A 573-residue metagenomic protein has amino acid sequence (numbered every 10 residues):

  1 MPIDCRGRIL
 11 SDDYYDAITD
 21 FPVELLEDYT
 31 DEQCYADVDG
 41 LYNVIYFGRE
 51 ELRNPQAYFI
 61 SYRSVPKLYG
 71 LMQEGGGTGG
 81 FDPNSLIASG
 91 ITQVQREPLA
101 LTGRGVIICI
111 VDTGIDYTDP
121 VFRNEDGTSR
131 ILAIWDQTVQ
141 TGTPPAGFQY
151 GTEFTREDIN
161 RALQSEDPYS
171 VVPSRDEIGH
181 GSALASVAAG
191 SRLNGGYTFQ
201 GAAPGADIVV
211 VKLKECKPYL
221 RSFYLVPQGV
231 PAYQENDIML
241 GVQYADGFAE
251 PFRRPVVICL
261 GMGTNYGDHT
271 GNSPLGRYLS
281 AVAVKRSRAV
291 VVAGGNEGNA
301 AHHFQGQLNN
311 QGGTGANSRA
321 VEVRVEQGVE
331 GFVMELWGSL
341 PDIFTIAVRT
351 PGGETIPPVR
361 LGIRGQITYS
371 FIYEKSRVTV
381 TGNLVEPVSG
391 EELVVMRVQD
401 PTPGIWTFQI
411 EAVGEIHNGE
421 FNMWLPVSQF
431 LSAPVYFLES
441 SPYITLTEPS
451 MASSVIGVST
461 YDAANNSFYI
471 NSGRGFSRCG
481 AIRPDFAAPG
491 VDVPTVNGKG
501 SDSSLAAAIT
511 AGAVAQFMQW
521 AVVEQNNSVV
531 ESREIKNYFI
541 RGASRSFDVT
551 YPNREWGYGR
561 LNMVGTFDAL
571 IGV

Functional and structural regions predicted by a protein language model:
M1-I107, T113-R130, G404, I444-E448: Autoinhibitory propeptides
P66-L68, L240-T270, A293-G294, E411-V413: Short acidic, glycine-rich surface-loop motifs adjacent to enzyme active sites
Q95-Q234, V329-E330, P341-D342, M451-S454 (+3 more regions): Subtilisin-like serine protease catalytic core
W135-Q137, F148-D158, A300-E392, I410-E411 (+1 more regions): Extracellular S/T/G-rich loop segment that most often corresponds to the catalytic His/Ser-adjacent loop
A185-A188, G196, V209-K217, D246-V256 (+6 more regions): Hydrolase catalytic cores
V257-I258, L275-G312, G559, M563-D568: Catalytic cores of secreted or luminal carbohydrate-active enzymes
V329-F332, R397-E415: Noncatalytic modules at the cell exterior or secretory-pathway interfaces, chiefly beta-strand-rich lectin/adhesion
E415-S428: Edge beta-strands of jelly-roll/beta-sandwich modules across compartments, strongly enriched in secreted/luminal
